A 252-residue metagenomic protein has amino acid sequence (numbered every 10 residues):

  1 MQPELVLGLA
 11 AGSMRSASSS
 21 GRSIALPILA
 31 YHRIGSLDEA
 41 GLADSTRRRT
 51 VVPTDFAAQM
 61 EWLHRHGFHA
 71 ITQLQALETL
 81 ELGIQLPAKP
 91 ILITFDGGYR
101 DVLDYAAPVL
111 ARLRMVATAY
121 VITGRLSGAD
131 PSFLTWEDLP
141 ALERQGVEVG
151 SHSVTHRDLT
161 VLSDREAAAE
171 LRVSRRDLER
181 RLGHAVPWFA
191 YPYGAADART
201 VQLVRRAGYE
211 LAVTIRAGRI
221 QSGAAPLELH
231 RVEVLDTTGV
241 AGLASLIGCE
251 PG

Functional and structural regions predicted by a protein language model:
M1-T94, Y99-L103, H156-R157, V161-G252: C-terminal active-site subregion of NodB/CE4 polysaccharide deacetylases
H64-R65, A107-M115, L134-S151, R205 (+1 more regions): Acidic (Asp/Glu)-rich catalytic clusters
R114-T135: A short, conserved beta-to-alpha structural element at the edge of catalytic cores that scaffolds binding
Y120, H152, A212-T214: Short beta-strand and adjacent tight-turn residues that come in two discontinuous sequence segments and form the edges
I122-G124, V154, G194: Short strand-loop junctions, especially beta-strand C-caps/beta-turns that link beta-sheets to coils or alpha-helices
P131-L139, R165-L171: Charged helix-capping and loop-helix junction motifs
